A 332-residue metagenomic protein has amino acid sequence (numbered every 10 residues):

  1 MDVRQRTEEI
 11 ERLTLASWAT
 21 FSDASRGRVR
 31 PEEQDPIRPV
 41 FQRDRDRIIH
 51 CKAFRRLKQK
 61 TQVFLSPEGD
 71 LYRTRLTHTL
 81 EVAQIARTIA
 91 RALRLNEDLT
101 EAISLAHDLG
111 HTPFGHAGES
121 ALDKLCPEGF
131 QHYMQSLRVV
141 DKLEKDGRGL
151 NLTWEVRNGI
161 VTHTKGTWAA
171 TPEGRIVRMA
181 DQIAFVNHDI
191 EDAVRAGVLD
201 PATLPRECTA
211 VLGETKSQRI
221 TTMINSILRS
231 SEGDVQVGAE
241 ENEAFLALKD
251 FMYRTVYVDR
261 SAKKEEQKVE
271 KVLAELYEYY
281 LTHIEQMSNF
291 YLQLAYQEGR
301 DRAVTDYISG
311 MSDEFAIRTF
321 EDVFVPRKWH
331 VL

Functional and structural regions predicted by a protein language model:
M1-T79, A83-I89, N96-E97, G118 (+1 more regions): Histidine-centered, transition-metal-coordinating active-site segments
L76, L93, S104-L105, L109: Basic, low-complexity intrinsically disordered segments
E101-A106, M179-A180: Short alpha-helix carrying the canonical HExxH Zn2+-binding catalytic motif
G110-F114, A184: Short active-site segment of divalent metal-dependent hydrolases/proteases that encodes the spacing between
G115-P127: A glycine- and small-aliphatic-rich helix-loop capping segment at beta-alpha/alpha-beta transitions that lines
